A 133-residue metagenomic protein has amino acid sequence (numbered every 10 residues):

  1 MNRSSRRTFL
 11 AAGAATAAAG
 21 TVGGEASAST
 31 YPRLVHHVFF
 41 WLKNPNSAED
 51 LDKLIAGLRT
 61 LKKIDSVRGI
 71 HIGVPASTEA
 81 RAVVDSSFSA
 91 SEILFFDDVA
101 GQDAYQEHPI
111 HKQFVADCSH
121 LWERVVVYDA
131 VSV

Functional and structural regions predicted by a protein language model:
M1-T16: N-terminal secretory signal peptides and thylakoid transit peptides that target proteins across membranes
N2, A18, Y128-V133: A generic hydrophobic-segment detector
T8-A11, A56, T60-S66, S86 (+1 more regions): An amphipathic, aromatic/His-enriched active-site/gating alpha helix that lines ligand/cofactor pockets
T21-E49: C-terminal segment of N-terminal export signals and the immediately downstream linker at the start of the mature
E25-A28, L61-S89, H120-S132: Short, glycine- and small/hydrophobic-rich beta-strand elements in well-ordered beta-sheets
R33-L42, G73, E79-Q106: Short, well-ordered beta-strand segments in beta-rich or mixed alpha/beta enzyme and ligand-binding folds
N46-L51, Q102-A104: Short, conserved charged micro-motifs
